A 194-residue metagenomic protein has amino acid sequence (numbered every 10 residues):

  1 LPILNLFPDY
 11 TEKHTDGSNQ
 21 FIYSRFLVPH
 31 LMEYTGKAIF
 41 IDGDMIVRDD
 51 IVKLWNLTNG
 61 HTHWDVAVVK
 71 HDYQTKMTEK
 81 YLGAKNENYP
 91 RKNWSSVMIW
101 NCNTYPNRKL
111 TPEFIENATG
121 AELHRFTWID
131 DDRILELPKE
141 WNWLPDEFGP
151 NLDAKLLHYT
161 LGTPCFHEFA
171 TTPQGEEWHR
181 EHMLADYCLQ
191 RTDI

Functional and structural regions predicted by a protein language model:
L1-Y34: Active-site-proximal specificity loops/subdomain of glycosyltransferases
P2, V97-I194: A glycosyltransferase accessory/donor-loop signature
I3-Y10, Q74-K76, N142-D146: A short acidic, often aromatic-flanked loop/helix-cap motif at beta-alpha or helix-coil junctions that lines enzyme
K13-G17, L82-E87: Short, P/G- and charge-enriched loop/turn segments at secondary-structure junctions
S24-K76, I99, P106: GT-A fold catalytic core of metal-dependent nucleotide-sugar glycosyltransferases, centered on the diacidic
H30, N56-N59, E87-P90, R125-I129 (+1 more regions): A general structural signal for short secondary-structure junctions and capping/turn motifs
M77-A84, E116-E122: Active-site glycine-rich loop that binds ribose-phosphate moieties when present
M77-G83, Y89-S96, W100-P106: Internal, well-ordered alpha/beta segment that forms a basic, Gly-enriched binding/recognition surface
